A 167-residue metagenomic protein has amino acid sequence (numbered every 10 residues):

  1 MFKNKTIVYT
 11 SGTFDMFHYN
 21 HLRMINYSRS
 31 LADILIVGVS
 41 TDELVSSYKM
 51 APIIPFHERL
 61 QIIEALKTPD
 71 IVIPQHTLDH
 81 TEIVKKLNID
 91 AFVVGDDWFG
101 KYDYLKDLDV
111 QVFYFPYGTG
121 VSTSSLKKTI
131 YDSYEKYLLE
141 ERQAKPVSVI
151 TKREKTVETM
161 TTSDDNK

Functional and structural regions predicted by a protein language model:
M1-K167: Nucleotidyltransferase catalytic core that binds NTPs
